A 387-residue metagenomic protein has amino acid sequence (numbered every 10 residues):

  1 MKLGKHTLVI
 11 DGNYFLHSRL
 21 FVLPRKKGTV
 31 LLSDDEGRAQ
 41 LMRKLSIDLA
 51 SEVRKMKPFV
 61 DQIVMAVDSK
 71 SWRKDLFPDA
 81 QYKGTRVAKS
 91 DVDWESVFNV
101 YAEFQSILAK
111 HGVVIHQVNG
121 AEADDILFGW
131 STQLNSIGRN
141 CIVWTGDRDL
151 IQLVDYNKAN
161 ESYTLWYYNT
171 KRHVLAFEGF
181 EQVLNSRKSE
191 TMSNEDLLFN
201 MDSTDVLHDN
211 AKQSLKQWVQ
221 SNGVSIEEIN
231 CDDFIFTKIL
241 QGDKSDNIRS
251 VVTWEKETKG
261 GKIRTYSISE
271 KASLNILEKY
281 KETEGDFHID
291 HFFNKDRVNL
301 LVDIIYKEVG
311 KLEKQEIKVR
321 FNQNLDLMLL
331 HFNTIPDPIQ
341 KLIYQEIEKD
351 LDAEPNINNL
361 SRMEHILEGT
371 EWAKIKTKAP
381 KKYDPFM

Functional and structural regions predicted by a protein language model:
M1-G4, L329-M387: Low-complexity, acidic/Ser/Thr- and charged residue-rich accessory regions of DNA metabolism proteins
K2-W144, L150-Q182, L197-F199, L329 (+1 more regions): Noncatalytic, basic helical substrate-engagement surface that gates or grips nucleic-acid strands
D34-D35, N294, K311-K314, L360 (+1 more regions): Polar helix-capping/helix-linker motif
L108, I115, V219, S361-L367: Hydrophobic alpha-helix position signal
E181-V319: Helix-hairpin-helix
